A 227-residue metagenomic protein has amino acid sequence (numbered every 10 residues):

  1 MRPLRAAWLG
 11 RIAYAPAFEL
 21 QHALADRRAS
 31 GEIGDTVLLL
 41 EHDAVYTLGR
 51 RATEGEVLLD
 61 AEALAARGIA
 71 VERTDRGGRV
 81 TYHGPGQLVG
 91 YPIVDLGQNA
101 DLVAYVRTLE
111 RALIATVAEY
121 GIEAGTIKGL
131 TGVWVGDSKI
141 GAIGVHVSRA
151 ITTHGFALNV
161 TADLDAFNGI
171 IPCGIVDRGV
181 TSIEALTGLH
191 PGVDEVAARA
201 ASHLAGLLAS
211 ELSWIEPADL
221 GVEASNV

Functional and structural regions predicted by a protein language model:
M1-W134, K139-I140, D165, G169 (+2 more regions): N-terminal lobe of the biotin/lipoate ligase/transferase fold
E54-D60, I143-V160, L164: Short, conserved beta-strand/beta-arch hydrophobic-aromatic motifs that form part of recognition grooves or interface
R67-G68, R73, H154, C173-R178: RNase H-like, Mg2+-dependent phosphodiesterase core, and more generally RNA phosphate-backbone-engaging helix-loop
G86, T152, V196: Catalytic-loop motifs flanking and including active-site residues across diverse enzymes
G90-P92, T131, I143-V145, F156-V160 (+1 more regions): A structural signal for short, well-ordered beta-strand segments
L164-V227: C-terminal accessory segment of soluble enzyme catalytic cores
